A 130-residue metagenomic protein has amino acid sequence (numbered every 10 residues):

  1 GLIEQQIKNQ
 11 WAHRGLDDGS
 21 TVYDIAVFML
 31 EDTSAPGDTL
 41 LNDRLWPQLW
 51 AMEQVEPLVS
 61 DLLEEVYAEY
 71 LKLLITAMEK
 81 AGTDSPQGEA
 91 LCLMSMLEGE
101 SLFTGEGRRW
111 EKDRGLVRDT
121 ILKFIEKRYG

Functional and structural regions predicted by a protein language model:
Q6-Q10, E56, L73, A77 (+2 more regions): A short secondary-structure junction motif
K8, A12, L30, P47-A51 (+2 more regions): Amphipathic alpha-helical segments within well-ordered protein domains
K8-L41, A90-L93, R118: Hydrophobic alpha-helical connector segments
M29-T33, W46-W50, L93-E100: Short alpha-helical scaffolding segments that buttress acidic/His motifs in well-ordered protein cores
G37-D61: Amphipathic alpha-helical segments used for helix-helix packing
L58, L62-T76: Short, solvent-exposed amphipathic helices
S60, E64, E79-Y129: Hydrophobic/aromatic-rich alpha-helical bundle segments in the mid-to-C-terminal region
